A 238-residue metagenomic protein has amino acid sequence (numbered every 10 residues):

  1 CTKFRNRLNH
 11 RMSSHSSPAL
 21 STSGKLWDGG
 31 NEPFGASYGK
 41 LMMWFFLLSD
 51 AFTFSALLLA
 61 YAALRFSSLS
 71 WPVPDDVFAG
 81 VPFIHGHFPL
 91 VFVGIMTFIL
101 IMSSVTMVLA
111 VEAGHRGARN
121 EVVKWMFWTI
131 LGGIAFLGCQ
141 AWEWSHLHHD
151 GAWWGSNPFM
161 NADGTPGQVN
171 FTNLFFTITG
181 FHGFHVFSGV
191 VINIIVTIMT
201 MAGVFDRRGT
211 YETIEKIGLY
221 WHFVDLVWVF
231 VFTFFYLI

Functional and structural regions predicted by a protein language model:
K3-I238: ...captures the hydrophobic TM-helix bundle architecture rather than a specific catalytic motif, and can also fire on
